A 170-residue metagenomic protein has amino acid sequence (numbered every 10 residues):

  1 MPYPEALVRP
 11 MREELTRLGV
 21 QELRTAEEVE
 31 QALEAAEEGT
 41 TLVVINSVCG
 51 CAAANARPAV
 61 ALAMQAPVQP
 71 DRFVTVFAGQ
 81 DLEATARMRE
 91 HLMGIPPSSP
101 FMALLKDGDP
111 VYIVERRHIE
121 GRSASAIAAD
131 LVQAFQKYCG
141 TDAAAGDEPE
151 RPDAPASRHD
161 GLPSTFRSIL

Functional and structural regions predicted by a protein language model:
M1-E37, T85-R89, M93-L170: Non-globular targeting/processing and membrane-anchoring segments
L23, V44-N46, V68-R87: Thiol-based oxidoreductase modules, predominantly thioredoxin-like and allied folds used for disulfide exchange
E30, C49-G50: Short, catalytically relevant binding-site loops at active-site mouths
A36-E38, R57-P58: Glycine-rich loop at the start of a catalytic domain that most often binds anionic cofactors/ligands
E37-C49: Short active-site neighborhood of thiol/selenol oxidoreductases, capturing the structured segment around
C51-N55, E83-A84: Short acidic/glycine-rich loop or secondary-structure boundary segments that cap or lie
A53-P67: Typically the conserved alpha-helix immediately C-terminal to a functionally engaged Cys/Sec in thioredoxin-like
Q65-P70, S123: Short cysteine/histidine-rich metal-coordination sites, predominantly Zn2+-binding motifs
